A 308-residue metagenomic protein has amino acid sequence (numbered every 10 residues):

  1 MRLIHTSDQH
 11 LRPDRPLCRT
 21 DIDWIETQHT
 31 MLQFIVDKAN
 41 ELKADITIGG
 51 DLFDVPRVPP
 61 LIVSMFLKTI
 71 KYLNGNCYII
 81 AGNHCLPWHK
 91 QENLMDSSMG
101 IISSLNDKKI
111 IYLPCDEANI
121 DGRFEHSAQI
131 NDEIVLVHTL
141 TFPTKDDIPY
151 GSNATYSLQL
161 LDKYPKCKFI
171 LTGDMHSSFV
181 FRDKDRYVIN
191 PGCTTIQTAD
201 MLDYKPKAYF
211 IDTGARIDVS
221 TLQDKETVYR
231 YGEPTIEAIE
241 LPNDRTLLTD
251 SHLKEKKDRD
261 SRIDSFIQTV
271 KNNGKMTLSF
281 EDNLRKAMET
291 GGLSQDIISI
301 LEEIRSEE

Functional and structural regions predicted by a protein language model:
M1-T69, S127-N131: N-terminal active-site segment of His-dependent metallophosphoesterases
L3-H5, I110-Y112, I170, V188-N190 (+3 more regions): Conserved beta-strand scaffold positions in the cores of enzyme catalytic domains, especially in NTP/NDP-utilizing
H5-S7, I46-D51, N76-H84, Y112-C115 (+3 more regions): Active-site neighborhood of phospho(di)ester-bond hydrolases with catalytic His/Asp-centered motifs
R15-L17, G50-T69, L86-D107, F181-K184 (+1 more regions): Metal-dependent catalytic neighborhoods of phosphoester/phosphodiester hydrolases
F66, Y78-L160: Conserved catalytic scaffold of divalent metal-dependent phosphoesterases
I70-N74, Q129, L161-P165: Short, conserved loop/helix-junction motifs that constitute active-site signature segments in enzyme catalytic cores
Y150-A215, V219: Conserved beta-sheet core of the metallophosphoesterase superfamily
R216-I217, K225-E308: Non-catalytic terminal accessory segments
